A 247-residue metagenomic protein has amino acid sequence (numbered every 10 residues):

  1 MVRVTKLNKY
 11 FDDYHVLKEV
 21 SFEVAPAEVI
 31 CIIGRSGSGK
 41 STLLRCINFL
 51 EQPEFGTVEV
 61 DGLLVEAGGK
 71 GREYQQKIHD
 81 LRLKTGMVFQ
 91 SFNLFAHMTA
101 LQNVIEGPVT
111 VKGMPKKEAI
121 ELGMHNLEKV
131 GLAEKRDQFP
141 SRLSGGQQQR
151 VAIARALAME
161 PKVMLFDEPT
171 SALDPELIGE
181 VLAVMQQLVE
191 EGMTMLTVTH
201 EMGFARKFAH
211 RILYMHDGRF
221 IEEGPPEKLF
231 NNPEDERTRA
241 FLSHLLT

Functional and structural regions predicted by a protein language model:
M1-P226: ABC family nucleotide-binding domain
H216, E223, E227-T247: C-terminal boundary and immediately downstream tail of ABC-type ATPase nucleotide-binding domains
